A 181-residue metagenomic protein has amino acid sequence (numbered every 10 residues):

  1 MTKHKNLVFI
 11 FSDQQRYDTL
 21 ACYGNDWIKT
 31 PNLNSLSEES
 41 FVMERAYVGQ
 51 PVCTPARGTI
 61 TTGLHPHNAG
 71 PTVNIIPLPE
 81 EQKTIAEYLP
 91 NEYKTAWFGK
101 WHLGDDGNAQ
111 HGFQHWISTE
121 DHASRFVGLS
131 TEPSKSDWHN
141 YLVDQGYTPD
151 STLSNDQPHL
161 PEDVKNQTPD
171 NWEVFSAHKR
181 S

Functional and structural regions predicted by a protein language model:
M1-S181: Formylglycine-dependent sulfatase
